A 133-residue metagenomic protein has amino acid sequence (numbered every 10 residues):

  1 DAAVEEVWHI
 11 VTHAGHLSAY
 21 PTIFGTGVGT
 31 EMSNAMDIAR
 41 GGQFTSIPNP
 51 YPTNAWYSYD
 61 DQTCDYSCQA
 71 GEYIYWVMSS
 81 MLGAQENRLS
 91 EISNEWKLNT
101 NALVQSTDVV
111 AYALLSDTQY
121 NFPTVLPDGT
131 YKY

Functional and structural regions predicted by a protein language model:
D1, D37, D60-D61, D65 (+3 more regions): Acidic-enriched, low-complexity/disordered segments with a strong bias for Aspartate over Glutamate
D1-S18: Active-site recognition of the HExxH zinc-binding catalytic motif
H16-S90, E95: Post-HExxH zinc-binding segment in Zn-dependent metallohydrolases
G71-Y133: Pan-zinc metallopeptidase signature
